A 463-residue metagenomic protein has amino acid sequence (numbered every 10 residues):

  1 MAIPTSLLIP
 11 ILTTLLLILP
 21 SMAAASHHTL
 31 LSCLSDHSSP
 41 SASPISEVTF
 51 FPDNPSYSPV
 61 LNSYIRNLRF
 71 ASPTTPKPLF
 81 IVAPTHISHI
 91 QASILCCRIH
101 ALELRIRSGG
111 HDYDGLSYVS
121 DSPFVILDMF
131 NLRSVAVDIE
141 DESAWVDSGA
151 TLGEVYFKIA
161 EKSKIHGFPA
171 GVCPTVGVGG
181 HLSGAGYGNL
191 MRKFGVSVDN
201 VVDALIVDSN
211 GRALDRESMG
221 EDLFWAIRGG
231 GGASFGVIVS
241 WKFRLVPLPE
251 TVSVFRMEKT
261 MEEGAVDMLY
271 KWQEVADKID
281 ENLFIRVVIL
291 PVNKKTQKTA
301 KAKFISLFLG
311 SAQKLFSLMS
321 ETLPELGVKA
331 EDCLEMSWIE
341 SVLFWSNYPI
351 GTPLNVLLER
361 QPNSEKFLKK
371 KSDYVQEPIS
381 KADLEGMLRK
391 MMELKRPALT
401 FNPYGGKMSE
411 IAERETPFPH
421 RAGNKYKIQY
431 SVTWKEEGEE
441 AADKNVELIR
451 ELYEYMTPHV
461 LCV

Functional and structural regions predicted by a protein language model:
A2-V463: Soluble FAD-dependent oxygen oxidases
